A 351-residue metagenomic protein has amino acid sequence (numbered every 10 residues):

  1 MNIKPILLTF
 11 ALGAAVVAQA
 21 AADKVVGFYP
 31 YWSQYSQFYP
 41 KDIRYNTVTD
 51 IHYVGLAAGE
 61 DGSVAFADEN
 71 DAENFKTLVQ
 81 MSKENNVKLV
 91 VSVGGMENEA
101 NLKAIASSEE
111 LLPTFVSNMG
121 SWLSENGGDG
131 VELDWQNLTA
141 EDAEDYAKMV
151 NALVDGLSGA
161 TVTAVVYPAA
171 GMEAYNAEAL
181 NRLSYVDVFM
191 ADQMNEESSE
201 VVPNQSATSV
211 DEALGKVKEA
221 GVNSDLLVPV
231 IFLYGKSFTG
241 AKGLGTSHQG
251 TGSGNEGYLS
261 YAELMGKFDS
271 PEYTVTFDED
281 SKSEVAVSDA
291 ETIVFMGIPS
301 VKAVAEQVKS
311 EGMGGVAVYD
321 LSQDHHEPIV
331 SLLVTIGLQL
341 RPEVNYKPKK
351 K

Functional and structural regions predicted by a protein language model:
M1-L7: Bacterial N-terminal signal peptides that target proteins for export
F10-Q19: Hydrophobic h-region of N-terminal signal peptides that target proteins for export in Gram-negative bacteria
A21-L123, V202-P203, T208, S331 (+1 more regions): Glycan-recognition patch characteristic of GH18 chitinases/ENGases and related GlcNAc/peptidoglycan-binding proteins
V26, D61-N70, N137-K267: Substrate-binding surface in catalytic domains of secreted glycosidases
I51, V91, L133, V186 (+3 more regions): Conserved, mostly hydrophobic/aromatic
N70-N74, A143-E144, L153, S158-A160 (+2 more regions): Short acidic, glycine/proline-enriched helix-loop-strand junctions
V116-D145, F189-Q193, A317: Active-site groove signature of glycoside hydrolases
I231-Q307, L333-K349: Glycan-binding loop/region signatures in secreted carbohydrate-active enzymes
